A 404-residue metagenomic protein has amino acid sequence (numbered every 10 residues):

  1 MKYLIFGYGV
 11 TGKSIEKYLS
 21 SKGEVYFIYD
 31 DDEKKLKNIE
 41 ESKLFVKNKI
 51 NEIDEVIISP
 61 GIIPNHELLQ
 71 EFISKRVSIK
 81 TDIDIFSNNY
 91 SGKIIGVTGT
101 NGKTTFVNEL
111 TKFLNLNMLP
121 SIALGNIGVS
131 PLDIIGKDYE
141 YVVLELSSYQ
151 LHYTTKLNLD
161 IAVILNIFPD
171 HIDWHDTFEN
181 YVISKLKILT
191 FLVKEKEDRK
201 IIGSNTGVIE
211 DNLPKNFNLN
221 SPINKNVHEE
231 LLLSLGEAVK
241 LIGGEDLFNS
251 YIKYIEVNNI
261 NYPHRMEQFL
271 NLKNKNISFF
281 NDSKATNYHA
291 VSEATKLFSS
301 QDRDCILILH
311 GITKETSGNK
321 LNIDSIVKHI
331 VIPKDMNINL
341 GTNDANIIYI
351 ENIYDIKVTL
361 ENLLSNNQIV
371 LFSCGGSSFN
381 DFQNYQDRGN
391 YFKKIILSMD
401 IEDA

Functional and structural regions predicted by a protein language model:
M1-Y3, I277: Extreme N-terminal starter segment of soluble prokaryotic enzymes
L4-I15, F27-Y29, K34, S283-Y349 (+3 more regions): Active-site beta-alpha connecting loops in nucleotide-dependent enzymes
S14-Y18, P120, K225-V327: Nucleotide phosphate-binding/pyrophosphate-handling subdomain across enzymes that bind or process nucleotide phosphates
K17-Y18, F45-I53, P60-I201, N205-I209 (+4 more regions): Phosphate-binding loop of NTP-binding sites
E33-N38, E52, I62-E67, T206-D211 (+2 more regions): Short, charged/polar "capping" segments at the starts of alpha-helices and the immediately preceding loops
D54-E55, Y141, I161, D304-I306 (+2 more regions): Structural motif
I164-N166, V370-G375: Short beta-strands and strand-loop turn motifs
